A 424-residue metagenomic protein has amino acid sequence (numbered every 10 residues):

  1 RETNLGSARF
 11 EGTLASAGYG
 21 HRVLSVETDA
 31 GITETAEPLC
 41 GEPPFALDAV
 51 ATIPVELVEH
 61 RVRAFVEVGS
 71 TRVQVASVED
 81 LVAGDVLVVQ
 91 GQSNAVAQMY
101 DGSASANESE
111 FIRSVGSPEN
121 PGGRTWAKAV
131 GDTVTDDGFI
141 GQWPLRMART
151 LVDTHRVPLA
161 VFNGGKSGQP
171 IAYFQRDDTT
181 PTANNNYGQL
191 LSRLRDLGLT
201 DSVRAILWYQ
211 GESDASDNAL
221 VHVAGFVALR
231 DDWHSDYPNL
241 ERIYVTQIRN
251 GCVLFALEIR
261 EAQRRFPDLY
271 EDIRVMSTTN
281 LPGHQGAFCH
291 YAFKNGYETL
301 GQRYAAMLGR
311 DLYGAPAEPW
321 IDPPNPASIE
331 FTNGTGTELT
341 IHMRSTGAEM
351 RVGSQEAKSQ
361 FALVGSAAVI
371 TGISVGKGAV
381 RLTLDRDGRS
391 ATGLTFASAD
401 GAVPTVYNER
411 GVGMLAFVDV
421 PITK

Functional and structural regions predicted by a protein language model:
R1-K424: Cell-envelope and extracellular/periplasmic
